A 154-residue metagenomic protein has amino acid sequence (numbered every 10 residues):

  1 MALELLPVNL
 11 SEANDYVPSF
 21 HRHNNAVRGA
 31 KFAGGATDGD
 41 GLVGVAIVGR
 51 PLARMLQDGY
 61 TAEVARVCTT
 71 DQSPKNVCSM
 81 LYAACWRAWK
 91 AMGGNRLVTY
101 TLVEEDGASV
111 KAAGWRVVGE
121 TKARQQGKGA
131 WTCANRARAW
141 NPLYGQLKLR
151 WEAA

Functional and structural regions predicted by a protein language model:
M1-R28: Short amphipathic alpha-helix that is part of the acyltransferase structural core
A2, T61, K148: A residue-level signal for beta-strand positions that form part of recognition/binding surfaces within mature
P7, K31, D38, G49-N141: Acyl-donor binding region in acyl/amide transferases
V17, A30-A46: Conserved beta-hairpin
K31, Q146-R150: Short hydrophobic/aromatic beta-strand or adjacent loop that forms the aromatic wall/cage of a ligand/substrate-binding
E152-A154: Short beta-strand-to-coil "C-cap" segments at the C-terminal boundary of structured domains/repeats, marking
